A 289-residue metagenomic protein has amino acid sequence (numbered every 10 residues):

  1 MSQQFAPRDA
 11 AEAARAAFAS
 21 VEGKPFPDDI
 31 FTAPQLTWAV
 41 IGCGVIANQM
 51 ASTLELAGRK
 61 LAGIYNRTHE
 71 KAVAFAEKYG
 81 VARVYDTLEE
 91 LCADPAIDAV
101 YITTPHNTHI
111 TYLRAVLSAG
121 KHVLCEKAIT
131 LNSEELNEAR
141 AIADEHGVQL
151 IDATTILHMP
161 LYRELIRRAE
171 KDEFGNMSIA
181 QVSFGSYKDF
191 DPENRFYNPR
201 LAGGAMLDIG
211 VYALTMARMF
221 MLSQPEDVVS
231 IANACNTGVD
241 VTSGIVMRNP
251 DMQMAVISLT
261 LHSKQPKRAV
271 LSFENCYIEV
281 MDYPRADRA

Functional and structural regions predicted by a protein language model:
S2, A6-E22, T215-A286: Contiguous beta-strand/loop segments that form the cofactor/metal-binding neighborhood of enzyme cores
S2-Y79: N-terminal Rossmann-like dinucleotide-binding module
M50, Y79-A141: Beta-loop-alpha module in the N-terminal Rossmann-like domain of NAD(P)-dependent dehydrogenases, especially those
Y85, C125, L150-D152, V280: Hydrophobic residues in well-ordered beta-strands that form the structural core
N137-T155, N176-A180: Rossmann-fold dehydrogenase core element
I156-V228, N236: Predominantly a Rossmann-like dinucleotide-binding segment in NAD(P)-dependent oxidoreductases
